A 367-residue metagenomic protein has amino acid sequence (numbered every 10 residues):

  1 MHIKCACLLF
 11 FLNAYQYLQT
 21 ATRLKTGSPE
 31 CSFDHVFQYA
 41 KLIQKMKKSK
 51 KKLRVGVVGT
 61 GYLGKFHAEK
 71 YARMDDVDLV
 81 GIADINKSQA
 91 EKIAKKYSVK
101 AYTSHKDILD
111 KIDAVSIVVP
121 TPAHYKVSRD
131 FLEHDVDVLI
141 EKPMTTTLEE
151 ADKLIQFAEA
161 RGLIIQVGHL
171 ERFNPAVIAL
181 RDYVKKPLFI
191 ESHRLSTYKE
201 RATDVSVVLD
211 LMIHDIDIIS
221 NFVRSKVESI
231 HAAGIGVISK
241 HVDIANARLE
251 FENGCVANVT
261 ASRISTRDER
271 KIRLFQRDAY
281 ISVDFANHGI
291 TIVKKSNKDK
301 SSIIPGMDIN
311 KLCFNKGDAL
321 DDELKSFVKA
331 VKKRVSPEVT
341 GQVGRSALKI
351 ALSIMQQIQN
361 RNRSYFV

Functional and structural regions predicted by a protein language model:
C5-C7, C31: Cysteine-centered motifs
Y17, I216-G289, G317, D321-R334: Contiguous beta-strand/loop segments that form the cofactor/metal-binding neighborhood of enzyme cores
A21-R23, S28-S49, A114-I117, S326-V367: C-terminal helix-rich "cap/oligomerization" subdomain common to oxidoreductases
C31, V36-Y97, I219, V328 (+1 more regions): N-terminal Rossmann-like dinucleotide-binding module
H67, Y97-I155: Beta-loop-alpha module in the N-terminal Rossmann-like domain of NAD(P)-dependent dehydrogenases, especially those
T145-A202: A contiguous active-site-proximal alpha/beta segment in oxidoreductase catalytic domains
G168-P175, Y198-V227, V343-G344: Mid-domain beta-loop-alpha active-site segment that forms a flexible, acidic cofactor/metal-binding surface
L170, Q276-Q342, S346, R363-V367: C-terminal glycine/acidic-rich active-site capping loop/insertion
